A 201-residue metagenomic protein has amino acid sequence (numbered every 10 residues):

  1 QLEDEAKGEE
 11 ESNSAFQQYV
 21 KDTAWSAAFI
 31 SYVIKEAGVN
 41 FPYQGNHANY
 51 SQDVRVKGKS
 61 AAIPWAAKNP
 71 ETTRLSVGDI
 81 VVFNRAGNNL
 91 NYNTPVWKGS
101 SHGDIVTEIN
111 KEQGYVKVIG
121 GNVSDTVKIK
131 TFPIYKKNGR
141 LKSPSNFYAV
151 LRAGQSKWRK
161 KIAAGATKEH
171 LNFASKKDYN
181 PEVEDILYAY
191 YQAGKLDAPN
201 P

Functional and structural regions predicted by a protein language model:
Q1-V39, A166-P201: N-terminal capping segments
D4, V82-L90, T131-K137: Short regulatory "switch" loops immediately downstream of catalytic or recognition motifs within protein catalytic
W25-Y32, S76-V77, H102-I105, N146 (+1 more regions): Extracytoplasmic/secreted proteins, especially bacterial periplasmic and envelope-associated proteins
N40-D125: ...with weaker cross-activation on analogous glycine-rich loops/strands in unrelated enzymes
T107-Y191, P201: Active-site signature of cysteine proteases
